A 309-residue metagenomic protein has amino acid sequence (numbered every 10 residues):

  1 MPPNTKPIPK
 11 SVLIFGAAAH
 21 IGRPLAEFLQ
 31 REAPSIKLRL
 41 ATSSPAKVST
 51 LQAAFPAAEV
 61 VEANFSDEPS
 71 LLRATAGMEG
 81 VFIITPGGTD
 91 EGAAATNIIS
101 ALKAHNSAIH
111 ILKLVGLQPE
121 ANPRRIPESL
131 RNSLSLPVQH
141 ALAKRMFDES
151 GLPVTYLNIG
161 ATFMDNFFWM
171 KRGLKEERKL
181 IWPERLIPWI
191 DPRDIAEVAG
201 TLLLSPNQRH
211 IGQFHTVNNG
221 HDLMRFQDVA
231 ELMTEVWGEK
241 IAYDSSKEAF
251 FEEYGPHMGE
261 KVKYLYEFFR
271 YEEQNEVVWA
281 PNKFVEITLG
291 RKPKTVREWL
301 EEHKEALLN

Functional and structural regions predicted by a protein language model:
P2-L51, S66-P69, G87-T96, A101-H110 (+2 more regions): Oxidoreductase cofactor-interface core, primarily capturing Rossmann-like NAD(P)-dependent enzymes
F15, I83-I84, G290: Residues lining the SAM
A58-E59, V154: Short, conserved active-site loop motifs that form the nucleotide-linked donor/cofactor pocket
E59-M78: Conserved Rossmann-fold cofactor-binding substructure of NAD(P)-dependent oxidoreductases
T75, E79-F82, L112: N-terminal Rossmann-like NAD(P) cofactor-binding module of classical short-chain dehydrogenase/reductase
M224-R225, P281, T295: Residues that mark the N-terminal boundary/hinge immediately upstream of a DNA-recognition element
A230-E276: Terminal hydrophobic/aromatic helix or amphipathic segment near a protein terminus
F284, L289-N309: Amphipathic terminal alpha-helices
